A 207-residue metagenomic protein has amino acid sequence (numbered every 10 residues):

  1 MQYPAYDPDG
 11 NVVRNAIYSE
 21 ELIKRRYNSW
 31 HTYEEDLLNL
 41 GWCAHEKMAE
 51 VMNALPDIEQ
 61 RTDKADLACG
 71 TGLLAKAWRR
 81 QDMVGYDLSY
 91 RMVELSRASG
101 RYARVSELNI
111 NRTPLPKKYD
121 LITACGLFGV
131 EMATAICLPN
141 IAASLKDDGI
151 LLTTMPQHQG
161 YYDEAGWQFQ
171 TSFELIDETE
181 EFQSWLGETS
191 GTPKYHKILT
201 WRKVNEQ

Functional and structural regions predicted by a protein language model:
M1-P56: Conserved class I S-adenosyl-L-methionine
A65-T113: Class I SAM-dependent methyltransferase SAM/SAH-binding core
T113-I122: A short acidic, Gly/Pro-enriched loop at the edge of an enzyme's catalytic core that lines a small-molecule cofactor
L121-T134: A short SAM/SAH-binding and catalytic strip from SAM-dependent methyltransferases
I141-A142: Class I S-adenosylmethionine-dependent transferase superfamily signal
D148-Q157: Conserved beta-strand signature within the Rossmann-like core of class I S-adenosyl-L-methionine
D163-Q183: Conserved Class I S-adenosyl-L-methionine
E188-Q207: Core SAM-dependent methyltransferase catalytic element
